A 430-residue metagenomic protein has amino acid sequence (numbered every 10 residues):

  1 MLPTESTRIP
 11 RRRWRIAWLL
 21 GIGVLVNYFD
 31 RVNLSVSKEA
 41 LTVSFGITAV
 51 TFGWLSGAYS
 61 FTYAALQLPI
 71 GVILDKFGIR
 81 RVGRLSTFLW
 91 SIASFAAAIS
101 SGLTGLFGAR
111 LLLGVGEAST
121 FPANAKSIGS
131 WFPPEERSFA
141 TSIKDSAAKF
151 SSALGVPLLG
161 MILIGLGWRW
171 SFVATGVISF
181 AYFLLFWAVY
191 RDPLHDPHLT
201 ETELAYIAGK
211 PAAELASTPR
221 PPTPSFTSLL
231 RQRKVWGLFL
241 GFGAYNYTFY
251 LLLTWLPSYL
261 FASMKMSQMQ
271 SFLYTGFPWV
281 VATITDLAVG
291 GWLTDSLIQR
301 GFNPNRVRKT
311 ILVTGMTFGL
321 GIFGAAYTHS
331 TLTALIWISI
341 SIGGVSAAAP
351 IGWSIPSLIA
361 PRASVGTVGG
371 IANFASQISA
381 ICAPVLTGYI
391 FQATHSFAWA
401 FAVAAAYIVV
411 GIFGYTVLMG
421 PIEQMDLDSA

Functional and structural regions predicted by a protein language model:
L34-S35, L230-A288, A348-A349, W353: Extracytoplasmic gate region of multi-pass secondary transporters
G46, G78, I99-G105, G116 (+4 more regions): Helix-breaking motifs and short loop linkers at transmembrane-helix boundaries and internal kinks in secondary membrane
G57-G71, G276-G290: Central cavity-lining transmembrane alpha-helices of secondary-active solute carriers, predominantly the Major
A65-T104: Conserved MFS/SLC helix-loop-helix module at the cytosolic interface between two early adjacent transmembrane helices
R81-F95, R306-F323: Structural signature of the two symmetry-related core transmembrane helices
A109-F150: Cytoplasmic helix-loop-helix junction between adjacent transmembrane helices in 12-TM secondary transporters
K144-P197: Helix-loop-helix hairpin linking two adjacent transmembrane segments in secondary transporters
S357-T394: A late C-terminal transmembrane helix in Major Facilitator Superfamily
